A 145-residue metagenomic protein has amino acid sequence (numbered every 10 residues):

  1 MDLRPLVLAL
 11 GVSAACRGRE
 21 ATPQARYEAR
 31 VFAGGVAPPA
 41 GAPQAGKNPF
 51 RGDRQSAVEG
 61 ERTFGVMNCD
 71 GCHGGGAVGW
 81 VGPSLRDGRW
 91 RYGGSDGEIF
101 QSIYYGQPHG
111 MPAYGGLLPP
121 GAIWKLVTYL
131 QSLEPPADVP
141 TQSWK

Functional and structural regions predicted by a protein language model:
D2-L8: Sec-dependent signal peptide recognition, specifically the positively charged N-region followed immediately by
L8-L10, I99: Intrinsic disorder/low-complexity segments
L10, T63-V66: Processing junctions and N-termini across compartments
S13-A15: C-terminal motif of bacterial Sec signal peptides marking the signal peptidase cleavage site
R17-S56, V66-M67, P112-K145: Flexible coil segments in periplasmic/lumen-exposed cytochrome c-class electron-transfer proteins
R51-R62, G74-Y104, G110, L117: Gly/Gly-Pro-rich "capping" loops immediately C-terminal to redox-active cysteine motifs in periplasmic/lumenal
C69-C72: Short cysteine clusters
G76, Q107, L133-A137: A general structural signal marking secondary-structure boundaries and capping sites
